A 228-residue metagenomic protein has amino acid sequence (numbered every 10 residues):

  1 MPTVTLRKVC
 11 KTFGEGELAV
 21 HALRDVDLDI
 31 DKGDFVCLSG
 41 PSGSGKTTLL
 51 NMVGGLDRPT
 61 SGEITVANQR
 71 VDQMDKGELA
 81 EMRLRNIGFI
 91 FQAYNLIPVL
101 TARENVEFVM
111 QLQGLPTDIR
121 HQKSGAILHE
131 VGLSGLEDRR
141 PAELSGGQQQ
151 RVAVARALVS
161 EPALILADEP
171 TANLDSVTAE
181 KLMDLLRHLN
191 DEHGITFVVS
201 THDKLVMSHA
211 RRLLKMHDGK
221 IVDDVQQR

Functional and structural regions predicted by a protein language model:
P2-M216: ABC family nucleotide-binding domain
L213-V225: H-loop (His-switch) and adjacent beta-strand-loop-beta switch element of ABC-type ATPase nucleotide-binding domains
